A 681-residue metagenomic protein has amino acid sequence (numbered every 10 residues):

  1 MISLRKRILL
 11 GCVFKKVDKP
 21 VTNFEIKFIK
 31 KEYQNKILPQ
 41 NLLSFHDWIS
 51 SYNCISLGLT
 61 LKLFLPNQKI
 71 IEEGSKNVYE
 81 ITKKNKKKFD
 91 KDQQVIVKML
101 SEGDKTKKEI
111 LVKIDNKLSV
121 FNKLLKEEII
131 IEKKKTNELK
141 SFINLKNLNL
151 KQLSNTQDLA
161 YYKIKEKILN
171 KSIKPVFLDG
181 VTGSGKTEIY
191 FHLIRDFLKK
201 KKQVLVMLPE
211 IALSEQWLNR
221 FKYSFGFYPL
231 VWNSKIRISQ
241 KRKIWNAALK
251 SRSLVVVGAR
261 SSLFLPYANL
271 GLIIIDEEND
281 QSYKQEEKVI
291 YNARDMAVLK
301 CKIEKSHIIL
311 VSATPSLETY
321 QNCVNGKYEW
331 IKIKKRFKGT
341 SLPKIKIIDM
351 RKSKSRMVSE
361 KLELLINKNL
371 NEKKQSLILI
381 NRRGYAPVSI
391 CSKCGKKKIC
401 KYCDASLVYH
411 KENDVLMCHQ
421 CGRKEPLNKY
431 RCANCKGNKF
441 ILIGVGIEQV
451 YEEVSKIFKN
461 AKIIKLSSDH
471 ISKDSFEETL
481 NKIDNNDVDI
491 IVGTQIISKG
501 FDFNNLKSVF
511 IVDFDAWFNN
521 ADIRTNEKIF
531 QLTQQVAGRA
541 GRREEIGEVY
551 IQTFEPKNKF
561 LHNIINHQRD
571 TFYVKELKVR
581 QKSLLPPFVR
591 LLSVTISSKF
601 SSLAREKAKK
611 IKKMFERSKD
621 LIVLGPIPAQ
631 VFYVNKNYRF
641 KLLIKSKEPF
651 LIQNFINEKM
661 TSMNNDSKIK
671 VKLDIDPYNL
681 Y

Functional and structural regions predicted by a protein language model:
M1-A259, L263-S312, V324-T340, S618 (+1 more regions): Accessory, non-ATPase domains that flank or precede helicase/AAA+ motor cores in DNA-metabolism machines
M1-I37, L416-H419, C435-K439, G444-A461 (+2 more regions): Conserved nucleotide-binding/hydrolysis modules and their immediate coupling elements across P-loop/ASCE NTPase motors
L65-K84, I399, N460-K462, K473-I523 (+1 more regions): Accessory helical-bundle/CTD segments and flexible terminal tails appended to RecA-like ATPase motors
F225-I236, K401-Y402, V408, N460-D469 (+2 more regions): Conserved RecA-like helicase motor-core motifs
L230-I238, D280-I290, R351-S355, K439-I443 (+2 more regions): Flexible beta-alpha connector loops of hexameric P-loop NTPases
A259-R260, D276-E278, R382, T494 (+1 more regions): Walker B catalytic acidic pair
K300, H307-I309, S316-N322, K327-S392: Conserved interdomain linker/interface between the two RecA-like ATPase lobes of SF2 helicase motors
N371-K456: Cys/His-rich short segments
